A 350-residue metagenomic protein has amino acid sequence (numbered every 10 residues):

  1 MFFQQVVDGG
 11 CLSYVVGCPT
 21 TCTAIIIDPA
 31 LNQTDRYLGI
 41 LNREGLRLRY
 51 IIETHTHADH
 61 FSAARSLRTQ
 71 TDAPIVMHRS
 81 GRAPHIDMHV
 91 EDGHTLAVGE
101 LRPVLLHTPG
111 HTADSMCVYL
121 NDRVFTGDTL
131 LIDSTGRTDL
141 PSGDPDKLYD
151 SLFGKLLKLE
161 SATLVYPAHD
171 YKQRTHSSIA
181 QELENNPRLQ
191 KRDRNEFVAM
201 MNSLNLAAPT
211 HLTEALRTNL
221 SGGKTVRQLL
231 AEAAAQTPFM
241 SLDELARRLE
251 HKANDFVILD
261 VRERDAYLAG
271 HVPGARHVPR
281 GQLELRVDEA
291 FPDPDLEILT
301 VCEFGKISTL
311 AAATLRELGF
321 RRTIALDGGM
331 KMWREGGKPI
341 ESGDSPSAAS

Functional and structural regions predicted by a protein language model:
M1-R47, C117-T126, D133, L245: Conserved beta-strand hairpin/beta-sheet module of binuclear metal-dependent hydrolase folds, prominently
D8-G9, T21-C22, L31-H107, E184-N185 (+1 more regions): Active-site HxH/HxHxD metal-binding segment of metal-dependent hydrolases
V15, T95-L120, K158: Core dinuclear metal-dependent hydrolase active-site scaffold
I25, I52, F125-T126, Y166 (+1 more regions): Residue-level marker for buried hydrophobic side chains located in beta-strands that build the well-ordered beta-sheet
I26-I27, L245, V257-R262, V278: Short hydrophobic beta-strand that contains or immediately precedes a catalytic carboxylate
P29, T56, S80-G81, H111-T112 (+5 more regions): Active-site metal-binding loops of divalent metal-dependent hydrolases
L106, V278-R334: Catalytic cysteine-centered active loop of the rhodanese-like fold, especially the PTP/DSP P-loop
D150-L164, A168-D243, N254: Accessory terminal helices/loops
